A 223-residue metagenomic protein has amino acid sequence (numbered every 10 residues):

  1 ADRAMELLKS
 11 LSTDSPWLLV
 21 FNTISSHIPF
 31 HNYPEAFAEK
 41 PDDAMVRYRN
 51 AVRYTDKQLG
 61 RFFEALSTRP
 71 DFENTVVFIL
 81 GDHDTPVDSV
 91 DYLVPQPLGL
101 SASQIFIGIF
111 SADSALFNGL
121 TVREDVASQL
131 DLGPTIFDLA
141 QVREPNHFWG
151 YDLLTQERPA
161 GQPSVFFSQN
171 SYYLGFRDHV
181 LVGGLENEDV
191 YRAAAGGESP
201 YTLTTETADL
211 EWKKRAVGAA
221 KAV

Functional and structural regions predicted by a protein language model:
A1-V223: Solvent-exposed soluble domains appended to multi-pass membrane proteins
